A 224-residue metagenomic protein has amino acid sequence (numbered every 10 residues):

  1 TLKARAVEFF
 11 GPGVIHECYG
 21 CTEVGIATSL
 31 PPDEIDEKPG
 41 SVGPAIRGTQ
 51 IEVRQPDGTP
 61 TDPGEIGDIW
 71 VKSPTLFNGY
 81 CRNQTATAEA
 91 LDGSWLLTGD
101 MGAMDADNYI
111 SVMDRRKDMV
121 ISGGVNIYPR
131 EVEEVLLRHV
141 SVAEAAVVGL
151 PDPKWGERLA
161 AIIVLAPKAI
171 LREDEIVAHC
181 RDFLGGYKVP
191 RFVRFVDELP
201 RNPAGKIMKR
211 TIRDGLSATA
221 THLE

Functional and structural regions predicted by a protein language model:
T1-E37, Q50, P60: Gly/Ser/Thr-rich phosphate-binding loop
I15-H16, R54, R116: AMP-binding/adenylate-forming
I15-T22, V42-A45, V148-L150, R194: Beta-strand->loop->alpha-helix junctions that form or flank phosphate-binding loops in nucleotide-handling enzymes
G20, K72-P74, N78-G79, E89 (+5 more regions): AMP-binding/adenylate-forming catalytic core of the ANL superfamily
T28-P32, R54, K72, V164: Short beta-strand-to-turn element immediately C-terminal to the catalytic PLP-Schiff-base lysine in fold type I
P44-G48, T59-E89, I127: Conserved ATP/PPi-binding loop(s) of AMP-dependent carboxylate-activating enzymes
I46-G48, V142, P190: Core-facing hydrophobic residues within beta-strands of well-ordered domains
D214-E224: Acidic/polar alpha-helix N-cap and adjacent early helical turns within long charge-rich amphipathic helices/linkers
